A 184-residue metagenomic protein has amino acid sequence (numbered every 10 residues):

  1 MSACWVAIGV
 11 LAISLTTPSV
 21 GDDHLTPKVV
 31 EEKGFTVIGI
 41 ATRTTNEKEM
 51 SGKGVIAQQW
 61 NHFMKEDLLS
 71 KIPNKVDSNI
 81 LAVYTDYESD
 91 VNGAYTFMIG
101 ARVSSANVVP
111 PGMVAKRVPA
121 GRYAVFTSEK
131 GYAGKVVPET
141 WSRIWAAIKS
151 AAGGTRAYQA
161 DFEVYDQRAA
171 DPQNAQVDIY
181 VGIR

Functional and structural regions predicted by a protein language model:
C4-R184: A solvent-exposed interaction/effector surface
